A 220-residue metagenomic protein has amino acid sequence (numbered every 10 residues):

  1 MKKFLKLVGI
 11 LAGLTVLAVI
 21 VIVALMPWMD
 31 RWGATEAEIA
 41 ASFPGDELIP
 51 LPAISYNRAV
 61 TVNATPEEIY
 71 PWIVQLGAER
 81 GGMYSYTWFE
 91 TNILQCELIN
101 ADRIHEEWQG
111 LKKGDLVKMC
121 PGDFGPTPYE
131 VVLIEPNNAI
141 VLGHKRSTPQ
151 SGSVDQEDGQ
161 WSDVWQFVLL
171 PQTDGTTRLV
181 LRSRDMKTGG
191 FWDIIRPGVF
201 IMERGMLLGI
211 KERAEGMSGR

Functional and structural regions predicted by a protein language model:
K2-R31: N-terminal type II signal-anchor transmembrane helix that functions as the membrane-insertion/stop-transfer segment
L5, L11, S42-A53, T61-E67 (+6 more regions): Glycine-rich portal/gate segments that line the openings of hydrophobic small-molecule binding cavities
W28-F43: Alpha-helical transmembrane signal-anchor/signal-peptide segments
Y56-N57, D193-P197: Active-site rim elements
